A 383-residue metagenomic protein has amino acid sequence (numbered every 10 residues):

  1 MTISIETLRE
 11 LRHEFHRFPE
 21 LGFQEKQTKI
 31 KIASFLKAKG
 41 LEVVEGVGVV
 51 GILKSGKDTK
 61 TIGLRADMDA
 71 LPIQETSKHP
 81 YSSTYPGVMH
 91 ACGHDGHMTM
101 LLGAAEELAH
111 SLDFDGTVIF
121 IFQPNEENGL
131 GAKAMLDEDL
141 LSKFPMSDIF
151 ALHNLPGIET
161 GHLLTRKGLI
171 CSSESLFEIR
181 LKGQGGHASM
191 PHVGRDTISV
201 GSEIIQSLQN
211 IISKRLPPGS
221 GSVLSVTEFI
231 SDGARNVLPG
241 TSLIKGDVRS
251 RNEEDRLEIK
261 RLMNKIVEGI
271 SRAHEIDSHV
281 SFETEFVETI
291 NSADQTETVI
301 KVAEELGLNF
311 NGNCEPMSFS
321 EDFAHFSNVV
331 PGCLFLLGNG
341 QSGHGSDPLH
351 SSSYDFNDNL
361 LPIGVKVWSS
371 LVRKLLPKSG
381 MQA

Functional and structural regions predicted by a protein language model:
M1-H90, L102, E106-F114: Acidic/His- and Gly-rich active-site-bordering loop/insert found across diverse amide/peptide-bond hydrolases
F15, L64, H94, F120 (+7 more regions): Divalent metal-coordination and catalytic microenvironments
A38, S202-A383: Metal-dependent amide/peptide-bond hydrolase catalytic core, centered on the "pita-bread" metallohydrolase fold
V44-G46, F120-F122, F150-L152, G312 (+1 more regions): General beta-strand structural signal in soluble alpha/beta enzymes
V49, L71-I73, H79-M89, D95-G96 (+3 more regions): Histidine/acidic-residue-rich, glycine-tolerant segments that coordinate divalent metal ions
G63-R65, Q74, F177, L334-G340: Non-cysteine beta-strand/loop elements that form the S-adenosyl-L-methionine
H97-L101: Alpha-helical transmembrane segments that form the membrane-embedded catalytic/substrate-binding core of multi-pass
